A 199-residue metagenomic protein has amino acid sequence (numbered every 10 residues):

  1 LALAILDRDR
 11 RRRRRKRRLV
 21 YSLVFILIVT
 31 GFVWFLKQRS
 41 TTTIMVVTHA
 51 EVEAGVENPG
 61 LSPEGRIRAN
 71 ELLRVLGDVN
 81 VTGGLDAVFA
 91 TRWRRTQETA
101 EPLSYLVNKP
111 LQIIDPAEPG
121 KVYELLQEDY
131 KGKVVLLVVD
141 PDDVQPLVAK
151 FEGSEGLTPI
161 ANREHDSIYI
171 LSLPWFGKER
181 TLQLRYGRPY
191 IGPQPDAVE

Functional and structural regions predicted by a protein language model:
A2-F35, R39-G132, D143-E199: Active-site-proximal alpha-helix that buttresses catalytic centers in soluble enzyme cores
V134-L136: Non-transmembrane, low-complexity coil segments enriched in Pro/Ser/Thr that form solvent-exposed tails and flexible
V138-D140: Short beta-strand segments
